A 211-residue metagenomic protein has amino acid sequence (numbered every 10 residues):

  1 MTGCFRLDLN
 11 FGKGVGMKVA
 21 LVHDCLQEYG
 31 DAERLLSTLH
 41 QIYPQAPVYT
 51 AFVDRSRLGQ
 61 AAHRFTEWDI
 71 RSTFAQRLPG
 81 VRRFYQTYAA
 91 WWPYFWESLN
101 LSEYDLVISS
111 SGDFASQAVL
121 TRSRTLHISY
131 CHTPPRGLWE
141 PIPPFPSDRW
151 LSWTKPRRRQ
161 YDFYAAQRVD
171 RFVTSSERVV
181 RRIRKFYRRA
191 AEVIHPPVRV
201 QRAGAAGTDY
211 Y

Functional and structural regions predicted by a protein language model:
M17-Q27, A51-F52: Nucleotide-activated donor-dependent transferases that construct or modify glycoconjugates
A32-I42: Short amphipathic alpha-helix
I42-S116: Active-site donor-binding segments of glycosyltransferases and PAPS-dependent sulfotransferases
L106-S109, T121-F145, E192: Active-site proximal beta-strand in glycosyltransferases
P135, S147-F172, V180: Membrane-proximal helix-turn-helix segments that form the acceptor-binding/catalytic region of lipid-linked
R178, P197, G207: Carbohydrate-associated surface elements
H195-A203: Short beta-strand->alpha-helix junction loop in the catalytic core of nucleotide-activated group-transfer enzymes
G204-Y211: Conserved donor-binding/catalytic core segment of Leloir-type glycosyltransferases
